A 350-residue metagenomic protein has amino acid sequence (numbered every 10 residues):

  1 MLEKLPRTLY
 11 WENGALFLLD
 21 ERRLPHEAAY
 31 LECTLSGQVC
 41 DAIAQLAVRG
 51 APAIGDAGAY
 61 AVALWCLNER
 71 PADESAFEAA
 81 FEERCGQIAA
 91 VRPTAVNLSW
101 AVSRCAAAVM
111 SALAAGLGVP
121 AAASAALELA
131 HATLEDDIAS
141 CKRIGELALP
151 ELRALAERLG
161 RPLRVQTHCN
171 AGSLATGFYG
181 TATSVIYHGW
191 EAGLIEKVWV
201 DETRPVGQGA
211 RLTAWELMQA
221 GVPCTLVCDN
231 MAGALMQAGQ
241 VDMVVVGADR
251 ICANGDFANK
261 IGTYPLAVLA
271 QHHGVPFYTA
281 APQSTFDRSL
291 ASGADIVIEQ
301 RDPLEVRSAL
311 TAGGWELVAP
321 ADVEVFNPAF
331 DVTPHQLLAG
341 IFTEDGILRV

Functional and structural regions predicted by a protein language model:
R7-G116: Long amphipathic alpha-helical segments
L19, A57, A101, Q166-N170 (+3 more regions): Short beta-strand segments
L31-A47, L163-T167, L310-D322: Short, hydrophobic/aliphatic alpha-helical segments
E32, S36-V39, A51, G55 (+14 more regions): Generic structural signal for well-ordered, non-membrane alpha-helical segments in soluble metabolic enzymes
Q45-A61, R92, N97-L98, N170-Y179 (+1 more regions): Conserved phosphate/anionic-ligand binding catalytic regions in large, soluble enzymes, centered on
S99-L163, L194-E196, V200-V244: Ligand-binding beta-strand-loop-alpha-helix segment within the catalytic cores of soluble metabolic enzymes
G180-E191, A267: Histidine-anchored nucleotide/phosphate-binding helix
L194-I195, D201-V350: Conserved phosphate- and dinucleotide-binding cores of soluble alpha/beta proteins, encompassing both enzyme active
